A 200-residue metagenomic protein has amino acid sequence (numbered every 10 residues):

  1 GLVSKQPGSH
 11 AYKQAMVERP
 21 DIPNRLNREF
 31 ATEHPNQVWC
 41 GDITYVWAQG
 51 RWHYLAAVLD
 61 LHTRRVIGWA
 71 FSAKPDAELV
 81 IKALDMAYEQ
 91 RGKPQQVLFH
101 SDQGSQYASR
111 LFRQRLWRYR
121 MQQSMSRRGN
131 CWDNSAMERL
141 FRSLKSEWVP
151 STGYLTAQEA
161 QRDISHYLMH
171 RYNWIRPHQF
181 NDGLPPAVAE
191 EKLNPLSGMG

Functional and structural regions predicted by a protein language model:
G1-G200: Charged DNA-binding/catalytic regions of mobile-element recombinases
